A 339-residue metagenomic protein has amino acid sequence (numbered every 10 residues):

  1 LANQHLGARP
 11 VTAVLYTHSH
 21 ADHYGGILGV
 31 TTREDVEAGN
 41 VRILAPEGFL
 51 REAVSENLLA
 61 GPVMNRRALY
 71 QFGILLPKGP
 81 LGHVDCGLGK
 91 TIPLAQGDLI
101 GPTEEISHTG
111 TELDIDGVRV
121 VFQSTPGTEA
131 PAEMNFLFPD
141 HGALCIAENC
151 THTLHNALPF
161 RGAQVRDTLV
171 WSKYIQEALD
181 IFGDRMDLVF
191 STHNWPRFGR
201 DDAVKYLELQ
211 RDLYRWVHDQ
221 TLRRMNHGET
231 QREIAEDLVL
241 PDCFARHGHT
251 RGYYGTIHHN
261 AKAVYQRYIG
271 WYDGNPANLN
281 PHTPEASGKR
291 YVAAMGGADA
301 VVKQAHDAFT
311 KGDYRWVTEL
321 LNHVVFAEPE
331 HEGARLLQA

Functional and structural regions predicted by a protein language model:
L1, L94, D98-E104, G110-H227: Metallo-beta-lactamase
L1-R42, S107: Active-site metal-binding motif and surrounding structural segment of the metallo-beta-lactamase
L1-V14, E56-R66, Y314, F326: Pre-active-site segment of Zn-dependent metallo-hydrolases
G7, L44, L50-T125, V170-F182: Metallo-beta-lactamase
R9-T12, A38-R42, V118, D184-D187 (+1 more regions): Loop/turn elements at helix/coil->beta-strand transitions in domains of secreted/extracellular proteins
H20-D22, F49, C150, W195: Catalytic metal-binding/acid-base residues of hydrolase active sites
G25-G29, A53-L59, M64-N65, H155-L158 (+1 more regions): Short acidic, glycine/serine/threonine-rich loops at helix termini
L222-A339: C-terminal regulatory/interaction regions
